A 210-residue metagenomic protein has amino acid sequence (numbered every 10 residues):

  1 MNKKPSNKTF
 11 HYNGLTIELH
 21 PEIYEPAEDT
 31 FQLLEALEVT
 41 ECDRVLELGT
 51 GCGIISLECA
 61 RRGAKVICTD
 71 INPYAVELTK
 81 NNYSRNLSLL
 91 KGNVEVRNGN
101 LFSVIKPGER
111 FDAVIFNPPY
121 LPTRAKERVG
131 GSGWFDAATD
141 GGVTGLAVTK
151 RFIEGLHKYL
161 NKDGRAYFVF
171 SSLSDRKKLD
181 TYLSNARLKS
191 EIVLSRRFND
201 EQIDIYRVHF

Functional and structural regions predicted by a protein language model:
N2-V39: Class I SAM-dependent transferase core
H11, V39, S88-L90, S184-A186 (+1 more regions): Short, structurally constrained coil/turn elements that cap an alpha-helix or connect an alpha-helix to the following
E18, I23, Q32-E35, L146-I205: Conserved Class I SAM-dependent methyltransferase catalytic core
E28-G130: Conserved SAM/SAH cofactor-binding pocket of Class I
R62, G130-W134, S184-A186: Glycine-rich, phosphate-binding/catalytic loops in enzymes
T69, G142, F168-V169: Active-site-adjacent beta-strand anchor residues
P118-V148: Mobile active-site "lid"/loop adjacent to the S-adenosyl-L-methionine
Y206-F210: C-terminal lobe and adjacent flexible extensions of AdoMet/dcAdoMet transferase-like proteins
